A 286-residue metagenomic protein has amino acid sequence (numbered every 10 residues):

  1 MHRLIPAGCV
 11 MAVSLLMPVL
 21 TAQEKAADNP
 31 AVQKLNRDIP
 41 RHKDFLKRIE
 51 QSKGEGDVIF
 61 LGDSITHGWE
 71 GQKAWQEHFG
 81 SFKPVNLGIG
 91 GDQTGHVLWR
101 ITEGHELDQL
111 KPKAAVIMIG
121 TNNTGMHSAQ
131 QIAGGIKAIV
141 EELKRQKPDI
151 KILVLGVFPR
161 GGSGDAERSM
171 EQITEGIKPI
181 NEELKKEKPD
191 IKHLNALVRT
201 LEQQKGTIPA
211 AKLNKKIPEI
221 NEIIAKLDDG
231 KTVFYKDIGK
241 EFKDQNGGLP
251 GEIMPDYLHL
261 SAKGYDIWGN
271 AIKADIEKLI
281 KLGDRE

Functional and structural regions predicted by a protein language model:
M1-L61, I65-H78, R145, E175 (+4 more regions): N-terminal secretory targeting modules
D28-N36, N86-H96, Y257: Acidic/histidine-rich helix-loop elements that form or flank divalent-metal/phosphate-binding sites at the catalytic
N36, G95-Q130, G248-L249, M254-Y257 (+1 more regions): N-terminal/domain-start segments enriched in small and hydrophobic, helix-friendly residues, covering either
I59-L61, V85, A115: Conserved beta-strand elements of the Class I
L61-D63, L155, K236: Active-site flanking residues adjacent to catalytic metal/cofactor-binding acidic residues
H67-K83, T94-S169, G206-T207: Oxyanion-hole/transition-state-stabilizing segment in secreted/luminal serine hydrolases and related acyltransferases
L87, G95, W99, Q130 (+8 more regions): Solvent-exposed, polar/charged alpha-helical surfaces in well-ordered, non-transmembrane soluble domains, broadly
G161-E286: Catalytic His-Asp segment of secreted/periplasmic serine-dependent ester chemistry enzymes
